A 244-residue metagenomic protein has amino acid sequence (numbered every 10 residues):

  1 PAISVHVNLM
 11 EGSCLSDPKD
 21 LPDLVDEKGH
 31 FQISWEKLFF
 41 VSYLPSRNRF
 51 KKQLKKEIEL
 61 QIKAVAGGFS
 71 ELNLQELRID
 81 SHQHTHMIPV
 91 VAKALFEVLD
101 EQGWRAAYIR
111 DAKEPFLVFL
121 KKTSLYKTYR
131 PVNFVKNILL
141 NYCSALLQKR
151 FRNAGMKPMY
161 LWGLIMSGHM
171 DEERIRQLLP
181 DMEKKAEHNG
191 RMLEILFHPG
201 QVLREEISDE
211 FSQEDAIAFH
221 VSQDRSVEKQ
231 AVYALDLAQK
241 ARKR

Functional and structural regions predicted by a protein language model:
P1-R78, P89-R244: Terminal accessory/targeting
S81-Q83: Short glycine-centered, acidic/aromatic-flanked micro-motifs in structured strand/loop junctions that mark active-site
H86: Residue-level signal for short amphipathic helical patches enriched in basic/charged and nearby hydrophobic residues
